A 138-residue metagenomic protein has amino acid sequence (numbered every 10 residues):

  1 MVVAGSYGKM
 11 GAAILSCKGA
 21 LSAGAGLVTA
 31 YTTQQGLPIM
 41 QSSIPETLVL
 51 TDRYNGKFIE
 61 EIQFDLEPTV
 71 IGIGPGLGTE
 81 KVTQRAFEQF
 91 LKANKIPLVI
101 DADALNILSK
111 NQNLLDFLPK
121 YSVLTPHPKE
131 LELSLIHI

Functional and structural regions predicted by a protein language model:
M1-V99, N106-L124, P128-I136: Small-residue (G/A/S/T)-rich helix-start motifs and N-terminal tracts that mark the onset
